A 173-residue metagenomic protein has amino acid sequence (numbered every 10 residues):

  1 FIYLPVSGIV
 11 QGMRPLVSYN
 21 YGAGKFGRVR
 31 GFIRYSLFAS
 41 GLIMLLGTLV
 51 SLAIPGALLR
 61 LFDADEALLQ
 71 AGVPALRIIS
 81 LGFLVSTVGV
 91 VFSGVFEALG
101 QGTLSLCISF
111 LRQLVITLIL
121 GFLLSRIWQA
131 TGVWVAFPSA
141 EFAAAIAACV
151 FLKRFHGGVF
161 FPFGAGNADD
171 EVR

Functional and structural regions predicted by a protein language model:
F1-L49, A53-P55, S86-I108: Small-residue-rich hydrophobic transmembrane alpha-helices
S7, G22, A144-V159: Membrane-helix cytosolic exit motif
V17, L58-L59, F96, L124 (+1 more regions): Hydrophobic alpha-helical interface/terminus motif in multipass membrane transporters
S40, L76-I79, F83, S109-F110 (+1 more regions): Residue-level recognition of transmembrane alpha-helices in multi-pass small-molecule transporters/permeases
G41-A53, L84, V88, L114-I119 (+2 more regions): Generic alpha-helical transmembrane segments of integral inner-membrane proteins, especially permease/transport modules
L46-L69, V73: Short membrane-interface helical motifs at transmembrane helix boundaries in multi-pass membrane transporters
P55, Q70, Q113-I146, H156: Membrane-interface helix-loop junctions in multi-pass transport and translocation proteins
G158-R173: Intrinsic disorder in cytosolic terminal tails and internal cytosolic loops of multi-pass membrane transporters
